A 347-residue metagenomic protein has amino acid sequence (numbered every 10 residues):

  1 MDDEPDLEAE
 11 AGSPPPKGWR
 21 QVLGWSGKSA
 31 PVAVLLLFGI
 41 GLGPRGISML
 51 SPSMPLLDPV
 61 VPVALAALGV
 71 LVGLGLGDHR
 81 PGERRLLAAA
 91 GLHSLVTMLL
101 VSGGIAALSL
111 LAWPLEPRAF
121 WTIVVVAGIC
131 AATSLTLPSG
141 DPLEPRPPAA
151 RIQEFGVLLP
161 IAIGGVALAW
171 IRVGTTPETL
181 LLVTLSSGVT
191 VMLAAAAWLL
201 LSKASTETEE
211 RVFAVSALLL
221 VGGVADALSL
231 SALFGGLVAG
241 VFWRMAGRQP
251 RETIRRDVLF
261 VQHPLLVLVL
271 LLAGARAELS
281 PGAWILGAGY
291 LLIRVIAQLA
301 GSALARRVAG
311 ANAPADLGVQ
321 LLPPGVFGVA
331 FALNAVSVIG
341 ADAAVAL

Functional and structural regions predicted by a protein language model:
P15-L23: Cytosolic juxtamembrane amphipathic/interface segments immediately preceding and feeding into a transmembrane helix
V22-P31, G41-R85, L201-Y290, D342: Membrane-interface junctions of multi-pass transporters
A33-G43, A66, A90-I105, R151-A167 (+3 more regions): Small-residue-rich segments of transmembrane alpha-helices in multi-pass membrane proteins, especially helix faces
F38-L42, G46, G73, L100-A112 (+9 more regions): Alpha-helical membrane-inserting segments
A64-L74, V96-L108, W121-P138, L158-A167 (+4 more regions): Membrane-embedded alpha-helical core segments of multi-pass
D78-E144, V267, L271, R276-L347: Transmembrane alpha-helices that form the ion-translocation and gating core of multi-pass ion transport proteins
H79, T136-S187: Alpha-helical transmembrane bundle and helix-membrane interface signal in multi-pass integral membrane proteins
L143-V166, R251-R256, A313-G318, A341-L347: Membrane-interface alpha-helices at helix entry/exit sites of multi-pass transporters
